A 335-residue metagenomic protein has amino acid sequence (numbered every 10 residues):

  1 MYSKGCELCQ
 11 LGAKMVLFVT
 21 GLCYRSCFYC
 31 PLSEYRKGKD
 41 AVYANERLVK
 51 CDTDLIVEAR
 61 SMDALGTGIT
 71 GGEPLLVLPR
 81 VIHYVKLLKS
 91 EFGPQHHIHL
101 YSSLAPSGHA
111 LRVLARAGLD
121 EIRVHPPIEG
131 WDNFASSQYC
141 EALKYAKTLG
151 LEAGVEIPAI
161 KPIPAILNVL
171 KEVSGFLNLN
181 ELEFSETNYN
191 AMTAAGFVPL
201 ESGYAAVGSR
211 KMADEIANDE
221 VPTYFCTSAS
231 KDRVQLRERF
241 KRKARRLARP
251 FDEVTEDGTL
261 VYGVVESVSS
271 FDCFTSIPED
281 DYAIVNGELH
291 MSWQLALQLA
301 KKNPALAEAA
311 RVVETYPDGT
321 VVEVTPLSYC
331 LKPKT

Functional and structural regions predicted by a protein language model:
M1, V254-T335: Radical SAM enzyme core and accessory elements
M1-L48: Canonical Radical SAM [4Fe-4S] cluster-binding loop centered on the CxxxCxxC motif and its immediate flanking residues
A13-L17, T67-I69, H96-L100, I122-V124 (+3 more regions): Hydrophobic faces of well-ordered beta-strands that scaffold small-molecule active sites in alpha/beta enzyme cores
R36-K39, V49-T53, M62-T67, E183-G196 (+3 more regions): Conserved mixed alpha/beta catalytic, RNA-binding, or beta-rich assembly cores of soluble enzyme, regulatory
K37-T53, L75-R116, H125-S137, A153-I166: Canonical radical SAM enzyme core domain
R60, A115-R116, L170-K171: Non-catalytic positions within long, well-ordered alpha-helices that form the structural scaffold/packing of enzyme
Y139-V234, R249-G263: Conserved C-terminal portion of the radical SAM core fold that forms the substrate/S-adenosylmethionine-binding
